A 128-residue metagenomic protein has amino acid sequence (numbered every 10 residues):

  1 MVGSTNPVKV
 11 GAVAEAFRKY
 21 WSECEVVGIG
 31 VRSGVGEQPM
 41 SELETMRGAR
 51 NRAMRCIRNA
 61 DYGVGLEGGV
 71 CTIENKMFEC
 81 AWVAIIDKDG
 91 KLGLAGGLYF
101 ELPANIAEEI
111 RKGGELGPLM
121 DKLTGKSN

Functional and structural regions predicted by a protein language model:
M1-N59: N-terminal polybasic phosphate/anion-binding patch
Q38-N128: Anionic-ligand binding patches
